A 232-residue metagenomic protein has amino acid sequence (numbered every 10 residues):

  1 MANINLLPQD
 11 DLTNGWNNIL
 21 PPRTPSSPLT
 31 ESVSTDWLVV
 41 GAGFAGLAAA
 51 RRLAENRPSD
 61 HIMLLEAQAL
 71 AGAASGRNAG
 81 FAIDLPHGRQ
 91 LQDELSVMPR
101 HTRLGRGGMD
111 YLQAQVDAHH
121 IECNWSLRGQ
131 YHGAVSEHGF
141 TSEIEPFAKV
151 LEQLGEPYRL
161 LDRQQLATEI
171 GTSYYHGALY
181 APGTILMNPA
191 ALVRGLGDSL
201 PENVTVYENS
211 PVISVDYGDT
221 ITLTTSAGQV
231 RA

Functional and structural regions predicted by a protein language model:
M1-W37, E55-H61, H87: Extreme N-terminal leader/targeting segments of oxidoreductases
W37, G41-L47, A67: Glycine-rich Rossmann-fold phosphate-binding loop(s) that bind the pyrophosphate of adenine dinucleotide cofactors
A50, A54-E55, P201: Gly/Ala-rich phosphate-binding loop of Rossmann-like dinucleotide-binding domains, activating on the conserved
A54-R77: Glycine-rich FAD pyrophosphate-binding loop
R57, A67, G80-A82, A118-S126 (+1 more regions): Active-site substrate-recognition segment that forms the wall of the catalytic cavity or substrate channel
I83-R163: Dinucleotide-binding Rossmann-like beta1-alpha1 core, especially the glycine-rich loop that anchors the ADP
S142, A148-E152, S173-A232: Helical element adjacent to the flavin cofactor pocket in flavoenzyme catalytic cores
